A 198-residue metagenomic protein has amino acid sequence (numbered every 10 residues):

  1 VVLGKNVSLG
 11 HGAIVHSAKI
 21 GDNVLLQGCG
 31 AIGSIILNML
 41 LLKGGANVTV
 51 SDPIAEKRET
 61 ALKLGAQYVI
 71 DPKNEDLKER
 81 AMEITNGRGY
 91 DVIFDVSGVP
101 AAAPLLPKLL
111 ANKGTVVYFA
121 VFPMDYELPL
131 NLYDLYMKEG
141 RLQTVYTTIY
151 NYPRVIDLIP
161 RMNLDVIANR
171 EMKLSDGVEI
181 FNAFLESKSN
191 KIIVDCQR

Functional and structural regions predicted by a protein language model:
V1, N6-L9, A13, A18-L25: A structural motif detector for beta-strand N-caps
V24-N74: Mid-domain Rossmann-like dinucleotide-binding core that forms the NAD(H)/NADP(H) cofactor-binding site
A46, G89, N163-I167: A local structural motif
A46-V48, T115, R141: Residues at the starts of beta-strands that form the adenosine-phosphate
P53-I54, F122, T148: Residues in the short beta-alpha loop(s) of Rossmann-like NAD(P)-binding domains
E59, K63-E139: Glycine-rich cofactor phosphate-binding loops and adjacent beta1-alpha1 units of small-molecule cofactor enzyme domains
P104-K108, I149-R198: C-terminal hydrophobic helical "lid"/dimerization subdomain of Rossmann-like NAD(P)H-dependent oxidoreductases
L142-V145, I159: Rossmann-like dinucleotide-binding domain for NAD(H)/NADP(H)
